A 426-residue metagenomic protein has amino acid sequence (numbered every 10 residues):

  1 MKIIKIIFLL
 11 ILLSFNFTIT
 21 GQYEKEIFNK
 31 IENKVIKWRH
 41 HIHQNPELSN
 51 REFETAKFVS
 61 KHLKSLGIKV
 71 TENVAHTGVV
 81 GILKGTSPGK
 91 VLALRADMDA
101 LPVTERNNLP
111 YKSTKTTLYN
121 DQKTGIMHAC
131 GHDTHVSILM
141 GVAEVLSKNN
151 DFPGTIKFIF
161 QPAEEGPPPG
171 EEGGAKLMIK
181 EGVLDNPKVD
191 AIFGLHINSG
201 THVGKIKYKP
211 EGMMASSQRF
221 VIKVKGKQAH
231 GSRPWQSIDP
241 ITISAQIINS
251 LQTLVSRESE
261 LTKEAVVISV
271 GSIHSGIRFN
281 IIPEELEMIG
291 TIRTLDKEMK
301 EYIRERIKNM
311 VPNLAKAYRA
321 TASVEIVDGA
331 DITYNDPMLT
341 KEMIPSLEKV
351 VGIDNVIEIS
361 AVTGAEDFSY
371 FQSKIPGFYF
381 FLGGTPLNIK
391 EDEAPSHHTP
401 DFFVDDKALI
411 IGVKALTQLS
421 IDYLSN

Functional and structural regions predicted by a protein language model:
M1-Y23: Bacterial Sec-dependent N-terminal signal peptides
F17-K37, K148, A408-N426: N-terminal hydrophobic/helix-forming segments and targeting peptides
Q22-M127, M140-G141, V145-P153: Acidic/His- and Gly-rich active-site-bordering loop/insert found across diverse amide/peptide-bond hydrolases
N29-N33, P46-K57, A129, D133 (+6 more regions): Soluble non-cytosolic domains of exported or imported proteins
I42, G81, L94, H132 (+8 more regions): Divalent metal-coordination and catalytic microenvironments
S65, T242-N426: Metal-dependent amide/peptide-bond hydrolase catalytic core, centered on the "pita-bread" metallohydrolase fold
L83, V224-G226, I292: Hydrophobic beta-strand positions in extracellular immunoglobulin-like domains
T116-M127, D133-T134, V145, F152-S272 (+1 more regions): Histidine/acidic-residue-rich, glycine-tolerant segments that coordinate divalent metal ions
